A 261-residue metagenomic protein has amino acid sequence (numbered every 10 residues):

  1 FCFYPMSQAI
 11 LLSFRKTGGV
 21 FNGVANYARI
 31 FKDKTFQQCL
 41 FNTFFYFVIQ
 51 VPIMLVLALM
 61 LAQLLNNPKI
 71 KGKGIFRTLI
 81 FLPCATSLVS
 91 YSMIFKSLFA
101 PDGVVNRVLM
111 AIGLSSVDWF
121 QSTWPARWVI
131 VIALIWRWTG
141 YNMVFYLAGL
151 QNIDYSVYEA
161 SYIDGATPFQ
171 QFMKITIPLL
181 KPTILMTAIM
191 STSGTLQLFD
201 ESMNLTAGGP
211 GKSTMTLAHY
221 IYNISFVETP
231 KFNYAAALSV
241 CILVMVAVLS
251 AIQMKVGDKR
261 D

Functional and structural regions predicted by a protein language model:
F1-D261: A structural signal for multi-pass alpha-helical bundles of membrane permease subunits that mediate small-molecule
